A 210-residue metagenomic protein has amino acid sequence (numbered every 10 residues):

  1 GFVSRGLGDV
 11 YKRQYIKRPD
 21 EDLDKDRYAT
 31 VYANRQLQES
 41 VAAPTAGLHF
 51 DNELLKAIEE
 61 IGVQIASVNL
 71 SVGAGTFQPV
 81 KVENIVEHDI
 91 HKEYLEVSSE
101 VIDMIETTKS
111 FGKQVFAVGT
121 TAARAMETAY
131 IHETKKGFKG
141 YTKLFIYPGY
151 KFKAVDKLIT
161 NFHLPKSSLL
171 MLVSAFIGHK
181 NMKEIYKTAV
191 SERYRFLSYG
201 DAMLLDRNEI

Functional and structural regions predicted by a protein language model:
G1-Y11: Single conserved hydrophobic/aromatic residue that forms the stacking wall/gate of nucleotide- or nucleobase-binding
K12-E21, K25, A74-V80: Nucleic-acid-contacting surfaces of polymerase cores and analogous helical-repeat interfaces
R18-V41, A46: A contiguous, basic/glycine-rich beta-loop/short-helix subdomain that forms a polymer-engagement track
A42-I58, G62-I65, N69: Extended, H/D-rich, highly charged conserved domains that either
A43, L48-H49, S98-A129, S198 (+1 more regions): Active-site beta-strand/loop microenvironment that shapes enzyme catalytic pockets
I61-E96, T121-S174, N208-I210: Class I SAM-dependent methyltransferase SAM-binding "motif I" and its flanking Rossmann-like core
G62, G112-K113, R193: Glycine-centered short loops/turns at secondary-structure junctions
K151, H163, S174-K180, K187-D206: Glycine-rich, small/acidic residue-mixed loop/short-helix segments
